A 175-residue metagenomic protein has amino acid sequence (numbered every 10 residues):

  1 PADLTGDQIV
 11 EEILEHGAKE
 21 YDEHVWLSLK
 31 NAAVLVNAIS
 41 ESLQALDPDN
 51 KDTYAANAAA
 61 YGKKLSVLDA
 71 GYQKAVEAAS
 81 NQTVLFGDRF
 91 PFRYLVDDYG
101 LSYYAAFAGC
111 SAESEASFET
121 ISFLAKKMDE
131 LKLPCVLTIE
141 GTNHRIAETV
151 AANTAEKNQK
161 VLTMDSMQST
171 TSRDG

Functional and structural regions predicted by a protein language model:
P1-G175: Extracytoplasmic metal-acquisition and chelation regions
